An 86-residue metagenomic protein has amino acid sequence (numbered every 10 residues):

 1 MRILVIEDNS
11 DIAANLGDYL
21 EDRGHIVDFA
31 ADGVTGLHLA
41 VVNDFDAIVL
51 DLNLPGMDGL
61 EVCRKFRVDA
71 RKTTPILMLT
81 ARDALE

Functional and structural regions predicted by a protein language model:
M1-E86: N-terminal/domain-start alpha-helical segments
